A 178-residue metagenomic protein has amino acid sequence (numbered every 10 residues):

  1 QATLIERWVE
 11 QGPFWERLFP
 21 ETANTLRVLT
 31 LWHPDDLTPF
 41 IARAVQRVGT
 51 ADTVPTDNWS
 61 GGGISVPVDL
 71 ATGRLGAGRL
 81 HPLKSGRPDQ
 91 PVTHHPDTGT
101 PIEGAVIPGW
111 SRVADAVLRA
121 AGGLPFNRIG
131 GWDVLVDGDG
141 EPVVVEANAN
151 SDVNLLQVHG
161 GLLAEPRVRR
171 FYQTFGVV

Functional and structural regions predicted by a protein language model:
Q1-L83: Phosphate-binding site of ATP-dependent enzymes
T3, N127-G130: PAS/PAS-like sensory domains
F14-R17, L118-A121, G131-D133: Generic recognition of flexible, low-complexity loop/linker segments
E21-A23, R112, I129: Short, well-structured alpha-helical interface segments that form or flank functional binding sites
L29, L135-V136: Well-ordered beta-strand positions
V48-G49, S60-G63, G99, P108 (+1 more regions): Glycine-centered flexibility motif
P88-N127, V136-V178: C-terminal active-site "lid" helix and adjoining low-complexity regulatory extension at the edge of ATP-using catalytic
